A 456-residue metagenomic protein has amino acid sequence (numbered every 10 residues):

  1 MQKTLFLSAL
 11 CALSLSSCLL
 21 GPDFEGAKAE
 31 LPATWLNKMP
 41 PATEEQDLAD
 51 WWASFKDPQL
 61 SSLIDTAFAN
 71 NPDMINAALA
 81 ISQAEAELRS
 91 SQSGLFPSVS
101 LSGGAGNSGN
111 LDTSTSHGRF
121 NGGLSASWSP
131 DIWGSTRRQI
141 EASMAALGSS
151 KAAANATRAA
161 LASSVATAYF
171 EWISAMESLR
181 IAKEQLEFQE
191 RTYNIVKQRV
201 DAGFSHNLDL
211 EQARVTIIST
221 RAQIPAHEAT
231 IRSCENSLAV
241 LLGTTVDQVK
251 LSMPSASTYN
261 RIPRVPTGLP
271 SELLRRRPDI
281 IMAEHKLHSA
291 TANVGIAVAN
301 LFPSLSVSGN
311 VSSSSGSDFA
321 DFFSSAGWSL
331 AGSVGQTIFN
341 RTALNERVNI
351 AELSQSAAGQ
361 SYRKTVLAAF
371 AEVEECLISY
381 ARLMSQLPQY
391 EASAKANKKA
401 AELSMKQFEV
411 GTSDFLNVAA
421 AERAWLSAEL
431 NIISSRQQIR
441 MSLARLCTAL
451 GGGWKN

Functional and structural regions predicted by a protein language model:
M1-F6: Bacterial N-terminal signal peptides that target proteins for export
S16-S17: C-terminal motif of bacterial Sec signal peptides marking the signal peptidase cleavage site
L20-D23, D50, K56-P58, L63-T66 (+6 more regions): Small/polar-residue-enriched beta-strand and adjacent coil segments characteristic of outer-membrane beta-barrel
A27-E45: Post-signal peptide N-terminal segment of mature Sec-exported envelope proteins
D57, N70-D73, S129, S163-S164 (+4 more regions): Short loop-to-helix capping motifs
A77-S91, T157, L161-E184, F188-Q198 (+5 more regions): Amphipathic alpha-helical coiled-coil segments
D201-T230: Repeat-solenoid scaffold signature
H206, P225-L274, L443-N456: Short, solvent-exposed, mixed-charge loop/turn linkers that connect secondary-structure elements
